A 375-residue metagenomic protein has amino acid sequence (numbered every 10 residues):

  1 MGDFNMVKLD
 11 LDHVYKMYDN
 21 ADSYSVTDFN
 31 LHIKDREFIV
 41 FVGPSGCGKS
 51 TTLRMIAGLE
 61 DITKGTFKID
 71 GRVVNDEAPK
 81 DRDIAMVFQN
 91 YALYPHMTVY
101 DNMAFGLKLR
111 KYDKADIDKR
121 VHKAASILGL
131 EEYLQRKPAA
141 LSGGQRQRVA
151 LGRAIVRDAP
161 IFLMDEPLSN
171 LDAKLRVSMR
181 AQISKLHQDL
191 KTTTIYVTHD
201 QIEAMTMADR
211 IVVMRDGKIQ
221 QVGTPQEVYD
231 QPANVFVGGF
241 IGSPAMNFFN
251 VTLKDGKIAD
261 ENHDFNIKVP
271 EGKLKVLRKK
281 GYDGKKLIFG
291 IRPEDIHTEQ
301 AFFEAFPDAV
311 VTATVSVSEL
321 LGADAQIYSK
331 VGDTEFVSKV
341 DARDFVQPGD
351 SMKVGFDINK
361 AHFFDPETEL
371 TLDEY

Functional and structural regions predicted by a protein language model:
G2-L11, K16-D28, E77-A78, K111: A short, flexible loop at the N-terminus of ABC-type nucleotide-binding domains that lies
L31-I33, F356: Conserved hydrophobic segment flanking the Walker A/P-loop of ABC-type ATPase nucleotide-binding domains
V42-P44: The feature captures the beta-strand-to-loop junction immediately N-terminal to the Walker
A57: Helix-to-loop junction immediately C-terminal to a conserved catalytic motif
T63-T66, D116, D216, A361: Conserved coupling/switch loops of ABC nucleotide-binding domains, chiefly the family-specific signature
G65-V73: Conserved ABC transporter NBD signature motif
E77-F240: ABC ATPase nucleotide-binding domains
K257-V315, F345-Y375: Glycine/charge-rich catalytic "coupling/switch" loops of P-loop NTPases
